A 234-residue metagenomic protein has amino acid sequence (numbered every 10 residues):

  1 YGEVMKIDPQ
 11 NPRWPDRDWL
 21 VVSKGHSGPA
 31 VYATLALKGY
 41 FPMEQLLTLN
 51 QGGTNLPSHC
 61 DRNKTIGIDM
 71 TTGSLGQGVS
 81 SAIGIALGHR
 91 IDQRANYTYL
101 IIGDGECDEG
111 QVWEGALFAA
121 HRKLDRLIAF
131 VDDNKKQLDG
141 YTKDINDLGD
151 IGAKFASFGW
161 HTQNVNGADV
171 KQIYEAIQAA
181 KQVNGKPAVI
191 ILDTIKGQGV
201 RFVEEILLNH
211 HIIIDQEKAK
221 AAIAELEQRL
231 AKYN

Functional and structural regions predicted by a protein language model:
Y1-E114, A120-H121: Cofactor-binding active-site loop characterized by glycine-rich and histidine/acidic residues
G2-V4, L37-F41, G52, G88 (+4 more regions): Change "in soluble alpha/beta enzymes" to "in soluble alpha/beta proteins
D18-L20, N96-L100, L127, K186-T194: Generic beta-sheet signal
G25, M43, V79, I145 (+3 more regions): Electropositive phosphate-/nucleotide-binding environments in soluble metabolic enzymes
H26-S27, V31, N134-K135, D169 (+1 more regions): Glycine-rich beta-alpha junction loops
K38, I145, E204-L208: Short secondary-structure boundary/capping segments
G67, T71-V183: Thiamine diphosphate
V170-N234: Glycine/aspartate-rich loop-and-adjacent alpha/beta segment that forms the canonical ThDP
